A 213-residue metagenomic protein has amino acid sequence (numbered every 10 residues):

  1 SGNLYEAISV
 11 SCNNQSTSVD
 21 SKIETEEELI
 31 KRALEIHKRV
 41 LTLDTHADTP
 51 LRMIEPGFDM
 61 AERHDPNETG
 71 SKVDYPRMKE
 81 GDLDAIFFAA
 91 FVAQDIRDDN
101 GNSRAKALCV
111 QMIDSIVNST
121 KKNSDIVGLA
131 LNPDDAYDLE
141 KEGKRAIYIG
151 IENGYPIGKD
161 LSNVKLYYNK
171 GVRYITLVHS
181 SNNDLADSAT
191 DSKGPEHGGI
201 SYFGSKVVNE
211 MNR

Functional and structural regions predicted by a protein language model:
S1-A7: Sec-dependent bacterial lipoprotein signal peptides
G2, C12-G198: N-terminal hydrophobic targeting/anchoring segments and the immediately downstream early-domain regions of hydrolases
P195-R213: Alpha-helix-loop-beta-strand connector modules within alpha/beta enzyme cores
